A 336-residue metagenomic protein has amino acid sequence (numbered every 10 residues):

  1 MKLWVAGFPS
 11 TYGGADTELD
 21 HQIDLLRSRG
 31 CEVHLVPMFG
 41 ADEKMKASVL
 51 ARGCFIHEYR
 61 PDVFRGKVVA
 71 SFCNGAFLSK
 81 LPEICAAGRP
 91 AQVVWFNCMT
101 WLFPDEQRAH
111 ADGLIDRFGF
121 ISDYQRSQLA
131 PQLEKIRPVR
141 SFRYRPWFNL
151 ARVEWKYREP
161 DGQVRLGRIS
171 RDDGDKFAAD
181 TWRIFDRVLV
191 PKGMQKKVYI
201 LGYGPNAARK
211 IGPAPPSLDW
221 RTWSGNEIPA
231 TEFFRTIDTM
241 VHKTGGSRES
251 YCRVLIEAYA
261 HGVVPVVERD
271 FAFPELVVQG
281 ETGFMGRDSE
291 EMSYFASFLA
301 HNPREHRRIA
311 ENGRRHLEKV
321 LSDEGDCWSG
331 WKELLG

Functional and structural regions predicted by a protein language model:
W4-A6, D24, H34-D116, F120: Extended catalytic core of nucleotide-activated donor transferases of GT-like folds
G13, K176, V241-R253, R269-E275: Nucleotide-sugar-dependent
I115-E154: Donor nucleotide-sugar binding/catalytic pocket of nucleotide-sugar-dependent glycosyltransferases
N149-W155, E159-E227: Conserved catalytic-core segment of nucleotide-activated headgroup transferases in glycan assembly
T231, R253-A260, P274-E275, E281: Short alpha-helical segment that forms part of, or immediately flanks, the ligand-binding pocket in carbohydrate-active
V264-V267: Short hydrophobic beta-strand element within catalytic cores of glycosyltransferases and related nucleotide-activated
Q279-E290, F298-P303: Conserved acidic donor-binding segment of nucleotide-sugar-dependent glycosyltransferases
H301-L335: A charged, aromatic-enriched C-terminal amphipathic alpha-helix characteristic of glycosyltransferases across folds
